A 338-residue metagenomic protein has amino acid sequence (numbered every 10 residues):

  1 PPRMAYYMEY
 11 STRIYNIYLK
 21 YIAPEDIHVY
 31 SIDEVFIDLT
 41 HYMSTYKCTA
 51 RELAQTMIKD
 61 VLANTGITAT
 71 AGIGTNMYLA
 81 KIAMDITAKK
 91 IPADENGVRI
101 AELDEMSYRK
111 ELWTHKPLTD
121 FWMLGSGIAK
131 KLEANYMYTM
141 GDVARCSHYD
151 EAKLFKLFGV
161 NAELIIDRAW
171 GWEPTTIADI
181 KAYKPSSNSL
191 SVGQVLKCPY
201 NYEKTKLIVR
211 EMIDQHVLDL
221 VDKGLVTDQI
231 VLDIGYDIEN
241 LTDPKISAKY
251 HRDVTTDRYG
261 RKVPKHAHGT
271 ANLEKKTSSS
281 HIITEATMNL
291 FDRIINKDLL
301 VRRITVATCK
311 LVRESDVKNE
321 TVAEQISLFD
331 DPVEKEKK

Functional and structural regions predicted by a protein language model:
P1-D167, I177, Q325-K338: Gly/Gly-Pro- and Ser/Thr-rich, intrinsically disordered tail segments characteristic of DNA damage-repair and tolerance
Y30-E34, G74-M77, L225-Q229, L299-R303: Short Gly/Ser/Thr- and Asp/Glu-enriched loop/turn motifs at secondary-structure junctions
T40-Y42, T75-A80, M84, G235-L241 (+1 more regions): Short, internal active-site loops enriched in acidic
D120, K130-V301, R313-F329: DNA-contacting surface of Y-family translesion DNA polymerases
